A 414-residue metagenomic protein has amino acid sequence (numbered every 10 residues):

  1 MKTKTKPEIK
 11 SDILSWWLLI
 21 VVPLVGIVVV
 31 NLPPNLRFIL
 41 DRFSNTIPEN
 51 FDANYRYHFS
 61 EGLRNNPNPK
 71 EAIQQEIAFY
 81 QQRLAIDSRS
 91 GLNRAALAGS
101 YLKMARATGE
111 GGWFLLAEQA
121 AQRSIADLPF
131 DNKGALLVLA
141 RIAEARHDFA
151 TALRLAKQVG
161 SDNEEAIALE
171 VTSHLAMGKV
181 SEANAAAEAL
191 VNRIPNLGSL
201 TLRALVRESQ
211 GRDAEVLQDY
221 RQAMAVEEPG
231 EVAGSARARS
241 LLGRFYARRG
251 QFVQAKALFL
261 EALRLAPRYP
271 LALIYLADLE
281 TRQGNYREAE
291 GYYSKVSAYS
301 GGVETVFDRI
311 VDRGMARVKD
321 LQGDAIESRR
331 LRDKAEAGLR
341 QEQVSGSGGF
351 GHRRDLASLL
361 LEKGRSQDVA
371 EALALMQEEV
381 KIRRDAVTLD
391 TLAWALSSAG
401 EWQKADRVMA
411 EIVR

Functional and structural regions predicted by a protein language model:
S11-L19, P23-G134, A145-H147, R154: N-terminal leader/linker segments that initiate helical-solenoid repeat arrays
I73, A107, F114, F149 (+7 more regions): TPR-repeat structural position
N93, G134-A135, A166, S199-L200 (+7 more regions): TPR alpha-solenoid repeat register
G99, K103-R106, R141, T172 (+6 more regions): Residue-level recognition of tetratricopeptide repeat
M104, T108-G111, R146, M177 (+6 more regions): Structural motif corresponding to the intra-repeat A-B loop/turn of tetratricopeptide repeats
